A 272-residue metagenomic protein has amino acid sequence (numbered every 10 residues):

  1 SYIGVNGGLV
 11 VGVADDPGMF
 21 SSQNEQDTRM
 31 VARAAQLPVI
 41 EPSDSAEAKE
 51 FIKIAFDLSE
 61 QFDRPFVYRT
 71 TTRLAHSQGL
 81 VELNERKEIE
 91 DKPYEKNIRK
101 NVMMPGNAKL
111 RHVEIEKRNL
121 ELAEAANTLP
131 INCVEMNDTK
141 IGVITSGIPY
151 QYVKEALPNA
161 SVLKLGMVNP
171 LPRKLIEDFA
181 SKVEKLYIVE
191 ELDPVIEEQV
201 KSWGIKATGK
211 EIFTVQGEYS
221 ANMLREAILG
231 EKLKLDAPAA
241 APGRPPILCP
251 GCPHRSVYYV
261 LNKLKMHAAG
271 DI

Functional and structural regions predicted by a protein language model:
S1-E60, Y258-Y259, H267-I272: Thiamine diphosphate
P42-L248, P253-V257, N262, M266: Flexible, low-complexity linker and terminal segments
